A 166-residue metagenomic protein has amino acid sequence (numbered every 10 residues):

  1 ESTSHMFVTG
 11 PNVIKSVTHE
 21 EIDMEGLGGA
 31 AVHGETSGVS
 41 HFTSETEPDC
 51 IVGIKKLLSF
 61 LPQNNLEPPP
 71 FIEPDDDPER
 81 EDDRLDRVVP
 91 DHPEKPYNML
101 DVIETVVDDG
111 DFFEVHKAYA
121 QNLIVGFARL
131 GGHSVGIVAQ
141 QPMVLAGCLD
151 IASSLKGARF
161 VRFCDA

Functional and structural regions predicted by a protein language model:
E1-L66: Conserved catalytic cores of soluble enzyme domains, especially glycine-rich substrate-binding beta-alpha loops
S2-S4, P74-D75, G132-H133: Short hydrophobic/aromatic-rich motifs at helix boundaries and adjacent loops
G10-P11, A30-G38, D77-L85, G136-Q141: Short acidic (Asp/Glu) and glycine-rich catalytic loops that position anionic groups and cofactors
P11-V13, T18-I22, L27, V32 (+5 more regions): Short capping/connector residues at structural and topological boundaries
S16-E21, G38-E45, V88-Y97, P142-L149: Short, exposed beta-strand "edge-strand" segments with a Pro/Gly-rich flavor and a Y/T-containing core
G29-A31, E73-D75, A166: Short C-terminal domain-edge/linker segments immediately following a structured domain
F42-I103: Terminal amphipathic helices with adjacent charged low-complexity linkers/tails
E94-A166: Non-catalytic terminal/interface segments that mediate subunit docking, oligomerization, and allosteric communication
